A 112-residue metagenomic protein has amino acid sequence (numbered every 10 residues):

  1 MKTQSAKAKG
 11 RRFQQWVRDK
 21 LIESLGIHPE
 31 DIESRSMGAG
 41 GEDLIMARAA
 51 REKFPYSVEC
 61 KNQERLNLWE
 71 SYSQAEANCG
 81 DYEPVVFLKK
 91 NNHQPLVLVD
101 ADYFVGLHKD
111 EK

Functional and structural regions predicted by a protein language model:
M1-K112: Catalytic phosphate/metal-binding cores of nucleic-acid and nucleotide-processing enzymes, i.e., regions that mediate
